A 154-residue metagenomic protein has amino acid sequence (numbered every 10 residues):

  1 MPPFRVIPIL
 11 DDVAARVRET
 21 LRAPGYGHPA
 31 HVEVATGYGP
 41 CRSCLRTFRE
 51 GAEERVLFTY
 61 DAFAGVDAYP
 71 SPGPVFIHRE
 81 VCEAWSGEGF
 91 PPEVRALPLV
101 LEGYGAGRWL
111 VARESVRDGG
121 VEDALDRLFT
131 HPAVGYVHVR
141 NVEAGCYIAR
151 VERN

Functional and structural regions predicted by a protein language model:
M1-P3, P8-L10: Long, low-complexity, Lys/Arg-enriched
I9-F90, L99-V100: N-terminal, charged amphipathic alpha-helical interaction modules
V94-A96: Long, positively charged binding patches that form subdomain-scale interaction surfaces for polyanionic ligands
V100-Y136, R140, R153: Short, hydrophobic/π-rich interface segment
V142-C146: Short Gly/Ser/Thr- and Asp/Glu-enriched loop/turn motifs at secondary-structure junctions
Y147-N154: C-terminal edge-of-domain segments
